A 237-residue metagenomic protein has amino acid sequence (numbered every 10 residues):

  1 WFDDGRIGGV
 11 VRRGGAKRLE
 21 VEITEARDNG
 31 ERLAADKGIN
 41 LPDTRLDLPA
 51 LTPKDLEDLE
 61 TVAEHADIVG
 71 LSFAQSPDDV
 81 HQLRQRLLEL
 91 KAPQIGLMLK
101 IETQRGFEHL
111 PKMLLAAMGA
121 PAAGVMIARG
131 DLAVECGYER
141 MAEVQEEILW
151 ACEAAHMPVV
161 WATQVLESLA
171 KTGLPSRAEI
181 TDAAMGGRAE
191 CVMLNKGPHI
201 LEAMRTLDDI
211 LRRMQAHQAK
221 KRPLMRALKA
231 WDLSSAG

Functional and structural regions predicted by a protein language model:
W1-G237: Non-catalytic helical/linker scaffolds that mediate oligomerization, partner binding, and domain coupling around large
